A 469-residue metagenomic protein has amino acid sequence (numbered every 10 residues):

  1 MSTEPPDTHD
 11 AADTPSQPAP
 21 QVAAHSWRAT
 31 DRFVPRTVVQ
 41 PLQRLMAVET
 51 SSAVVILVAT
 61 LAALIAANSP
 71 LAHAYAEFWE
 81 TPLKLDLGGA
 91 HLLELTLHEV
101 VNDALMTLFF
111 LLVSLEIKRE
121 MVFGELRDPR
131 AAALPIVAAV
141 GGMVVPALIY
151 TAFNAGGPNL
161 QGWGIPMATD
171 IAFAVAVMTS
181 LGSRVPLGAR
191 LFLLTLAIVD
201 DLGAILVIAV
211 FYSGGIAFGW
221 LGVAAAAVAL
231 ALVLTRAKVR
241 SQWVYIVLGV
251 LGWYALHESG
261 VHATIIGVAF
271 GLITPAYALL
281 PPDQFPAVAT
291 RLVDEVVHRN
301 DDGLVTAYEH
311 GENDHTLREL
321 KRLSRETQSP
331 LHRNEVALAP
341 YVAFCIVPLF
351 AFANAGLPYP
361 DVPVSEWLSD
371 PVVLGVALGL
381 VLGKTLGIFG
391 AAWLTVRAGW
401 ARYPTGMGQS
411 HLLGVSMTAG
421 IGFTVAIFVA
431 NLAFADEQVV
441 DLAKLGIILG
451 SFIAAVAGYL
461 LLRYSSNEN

Functional and structural regions predicted by a protein language model:
P18, V22-V48, I65-N68, L83 (+5 more regions): Predominantly late transmembrane helices and immediately cytosolic-facing juxtamembrane segments
V55-N68, F109-L115, V145-A147, A227-L232 (+5 more regions): Hydrophobic core segments of alpha-helical transmembrane domains in multi-pass membrane transport and ion-translocation
A66-F78, A90-V101, L112-P129, V144-G164: Transmembrane alpha-helix boundary signature
F78, E99-F110, P158-A172, T195 (+3 more regions): Structural signature of hydrophobic alpha-helical transmembrane segments
G89-A90, E94, H98-F123, A343-P363 (+4 more regions): Hydrophobic transmembrane alpha-helices of secondary-active transporters and Na+-translocating membrane complexes
E120-L148, A217-A226, D361-G383, Q409 (+2 more regions): Entry/N-cap segments of selected transmembrane alpha helices and their immediately preceding amphipathic helices
P135-V175, A377-A433, L449, V456-S466: Transmembrane alpha-helices that form the ion-translocation and gating core of multi-pass ion transport proteins
M178-D294: Functional cores that coordinate and move charged inorganic groups
